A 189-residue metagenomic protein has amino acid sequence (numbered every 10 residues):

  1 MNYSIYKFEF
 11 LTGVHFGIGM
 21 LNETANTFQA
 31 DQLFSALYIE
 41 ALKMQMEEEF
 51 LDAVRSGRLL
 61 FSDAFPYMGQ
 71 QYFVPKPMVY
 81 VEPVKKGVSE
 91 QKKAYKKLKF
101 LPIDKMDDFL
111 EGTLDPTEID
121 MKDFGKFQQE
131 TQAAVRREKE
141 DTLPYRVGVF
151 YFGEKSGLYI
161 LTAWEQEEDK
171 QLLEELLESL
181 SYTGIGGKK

Functional and structural regions predicted by a protein language model:
M1-K189: Conserved active-site/ligand-binding neighborhood in enzyme cores
